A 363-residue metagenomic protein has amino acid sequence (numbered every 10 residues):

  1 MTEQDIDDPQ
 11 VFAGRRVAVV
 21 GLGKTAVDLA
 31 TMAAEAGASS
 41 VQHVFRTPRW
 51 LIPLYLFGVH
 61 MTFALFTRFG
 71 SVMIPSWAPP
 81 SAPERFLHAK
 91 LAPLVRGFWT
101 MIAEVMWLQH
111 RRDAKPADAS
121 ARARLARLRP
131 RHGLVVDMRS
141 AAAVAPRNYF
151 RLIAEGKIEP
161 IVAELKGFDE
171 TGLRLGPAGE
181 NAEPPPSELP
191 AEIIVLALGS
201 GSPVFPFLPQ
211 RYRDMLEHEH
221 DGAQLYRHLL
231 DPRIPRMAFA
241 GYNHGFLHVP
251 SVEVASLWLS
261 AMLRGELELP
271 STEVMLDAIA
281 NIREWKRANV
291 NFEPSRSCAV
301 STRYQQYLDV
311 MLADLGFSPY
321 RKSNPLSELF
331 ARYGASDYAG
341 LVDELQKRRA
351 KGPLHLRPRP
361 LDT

Functional and structural regions predicted by a protein language model:
M1-A36, V41-H43, L216-L230: Glycine-rich dinucleotide-binding loop and its adjacent helix/turn
Q4-D5, L22-K24, A191-V204: Glycine-/small-residue-rich beta->alpha transition segments that form the dinucleotide
D8-Q10, V27, W50-P53, P203-F205 (+1 more regions): Eukaryotic short linear interaction motifs
R16, A197-E266: Glycine/threonine-rich phosphate-binding loop and adjacent beta-strand/alpha-helix elements that clamp
K24, P48-R49, L165-K166, E180 (+2 more regions): Conserved beta-strand elements of beta-rich interaction domains across eukaryotes, especially beta-propellers
A30-A34, A154, L257-S260, L312: Amphipathic alpha-helical interaction motifs in eukaryotic regulatory proteins
E35-I194, L267-Y304: A Rossmann-like FAD-binding core segment of flavoenzymes
Q42, T47-L54, P75, S81 (+1 more regions): C-terminal, flexible cofactor-proximal segment of oxidoreductases
